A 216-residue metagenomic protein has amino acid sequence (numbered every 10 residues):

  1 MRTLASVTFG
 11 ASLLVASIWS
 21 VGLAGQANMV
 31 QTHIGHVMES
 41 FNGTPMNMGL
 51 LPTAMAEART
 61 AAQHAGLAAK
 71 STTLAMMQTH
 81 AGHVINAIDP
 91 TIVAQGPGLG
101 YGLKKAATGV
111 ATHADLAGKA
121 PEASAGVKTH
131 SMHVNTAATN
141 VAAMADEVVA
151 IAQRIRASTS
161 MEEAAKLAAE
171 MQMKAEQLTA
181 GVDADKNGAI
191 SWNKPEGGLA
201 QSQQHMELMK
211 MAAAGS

Functional and structural regions predicted by a protein language model:
M1-S6: Positively charged n-region of N-terminal signal peptides that target proteins for export
T8-I18: Bacterial N-terminal signal peptides
W19-G25: Sec/Tat signal peptide C-region and signal peptidase I cleavage site
G25-S216: Mature extracytoplasmic or organellar-lumen-exposed domains after removal of signal/transit peptides
